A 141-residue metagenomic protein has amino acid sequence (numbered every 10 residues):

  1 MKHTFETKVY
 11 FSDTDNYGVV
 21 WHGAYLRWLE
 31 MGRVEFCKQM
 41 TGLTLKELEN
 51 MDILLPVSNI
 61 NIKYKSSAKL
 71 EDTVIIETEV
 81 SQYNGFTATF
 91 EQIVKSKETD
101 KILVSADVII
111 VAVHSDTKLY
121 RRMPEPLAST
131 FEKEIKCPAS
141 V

Functional and structural regions predicted by a protein language model:
M1-I75, S81-T89, I93-V141: Terminal targeting signals and extreme-terminal segments of soluble enzymes
